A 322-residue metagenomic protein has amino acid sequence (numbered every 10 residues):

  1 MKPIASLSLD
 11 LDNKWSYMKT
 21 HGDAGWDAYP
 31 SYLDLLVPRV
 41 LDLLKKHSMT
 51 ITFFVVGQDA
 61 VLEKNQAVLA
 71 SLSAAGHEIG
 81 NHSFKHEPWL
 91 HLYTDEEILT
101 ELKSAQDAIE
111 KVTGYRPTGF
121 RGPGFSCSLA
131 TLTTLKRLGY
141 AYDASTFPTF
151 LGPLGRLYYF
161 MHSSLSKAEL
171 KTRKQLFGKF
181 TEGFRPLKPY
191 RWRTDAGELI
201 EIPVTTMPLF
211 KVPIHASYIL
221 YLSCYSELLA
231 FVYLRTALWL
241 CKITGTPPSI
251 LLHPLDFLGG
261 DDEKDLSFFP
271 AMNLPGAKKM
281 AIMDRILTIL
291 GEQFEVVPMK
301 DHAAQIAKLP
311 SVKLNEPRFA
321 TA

Functional and structural regions predicted by a protein language model:
M1-A75: Active-site beta->alpha N-cap acidic-glycine motif
D10, L44, I79-H82, F120 (+4 more regions): Conserved, mostly hydrophobic/aromatic
N13-K19, F210-P213, L258-K264: Short acidic/His/Gly/Ser-rich catalytic and metal-binding motifs that mark active-site loops of diverse hydrolases
P30, D34, D95-K103, F231 (+2 more regions): Non-membrane alpha-helical structural segments and their capping/turn regions in soluble enzymes
V37-L41, Q66-A70, L102-Q106, L132 (+2 more regions): Generic structural signal for well-ordered alpha-helices, preferentially at hydrophobic/aromatic core positions
K46-S48, L220-A322: C-terminal domain-boundary segment and adjacent tail
H47-A130, Y140-R156, G197-E198, T206: Metal-dependent polysaccharide deacetylase catalytic core of the NodB/CE4 family, i.e., the active-site-bearing domain
Y115-T118, G122-G245: Active-site-adjacent pocket scaffolds in enzyme catalytic domains
